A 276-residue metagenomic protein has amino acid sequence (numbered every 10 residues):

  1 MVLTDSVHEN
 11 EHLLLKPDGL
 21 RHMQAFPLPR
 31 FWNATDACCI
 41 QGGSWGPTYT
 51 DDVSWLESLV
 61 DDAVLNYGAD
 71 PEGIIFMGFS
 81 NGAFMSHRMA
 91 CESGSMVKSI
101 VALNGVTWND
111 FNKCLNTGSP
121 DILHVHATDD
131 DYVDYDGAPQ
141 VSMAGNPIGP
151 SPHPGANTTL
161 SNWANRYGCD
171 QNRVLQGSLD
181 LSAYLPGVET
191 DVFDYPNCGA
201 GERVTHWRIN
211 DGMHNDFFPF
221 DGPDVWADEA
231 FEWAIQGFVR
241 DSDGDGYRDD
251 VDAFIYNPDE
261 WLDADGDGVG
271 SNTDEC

Functional and structural regions predicted by a protein language model:
M1-I75, M85-R88, E92, F218-F220: Serine-hydrolase catalytic machinery in alpha/beta-hydrolase-like enzymes
D18-R21, V106, G212: Short beta-to-alpha linker loops that shape the active-site pocket of alpha/beta-hydrolase fold enzymes
V64-N66, P71-D121, D131: Primarily recognizes the serine-hydrolase "nucleophile elbow" in alpha/beta-hydrolase and SGNH/GDSL folds
M85-K113, P147, S151-H153, N165-L185: Mobile cap/lid helix-loop segments that gate and shape the active-site cleft of serine hydrolases
I122-V125, P154, S161-R240: C-terminal catalytic histidine-bearing segment of alpha/beta-hydrolase fold enzymes
D130-V133, H214-D216: Acidic catalytic loop of the alpha/beta-hydrolase fold
Y132-S142, P152-G155: Conserved alpha/beta-hydrolase "acid-adjacent" motif
V239-C276: Extracellular calcium-associated, cysteine-rich motifs in secreted modular proteins
